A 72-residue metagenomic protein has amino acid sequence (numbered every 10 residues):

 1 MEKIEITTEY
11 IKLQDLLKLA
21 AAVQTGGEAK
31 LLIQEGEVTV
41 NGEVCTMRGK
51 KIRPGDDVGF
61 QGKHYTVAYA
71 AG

Functional and structural regions predicted by a protein language model:
M1-T8, V67: A detector for short, charged/polar N-terminal pre-domain segments
E2, G36, K63-Y65: Generic structural motif recognizing short loop/turn segments at the entrances and edges of beta-strands
Y10-K12, H64: Residues that cap or initiate secondary-structure elements
K12-P54: A basic, amphipathic helix-loop patch mediating RNA/tRNA/ribosome contacts
V44-G72: C-terminal structural segments of small proteins and small subunits
